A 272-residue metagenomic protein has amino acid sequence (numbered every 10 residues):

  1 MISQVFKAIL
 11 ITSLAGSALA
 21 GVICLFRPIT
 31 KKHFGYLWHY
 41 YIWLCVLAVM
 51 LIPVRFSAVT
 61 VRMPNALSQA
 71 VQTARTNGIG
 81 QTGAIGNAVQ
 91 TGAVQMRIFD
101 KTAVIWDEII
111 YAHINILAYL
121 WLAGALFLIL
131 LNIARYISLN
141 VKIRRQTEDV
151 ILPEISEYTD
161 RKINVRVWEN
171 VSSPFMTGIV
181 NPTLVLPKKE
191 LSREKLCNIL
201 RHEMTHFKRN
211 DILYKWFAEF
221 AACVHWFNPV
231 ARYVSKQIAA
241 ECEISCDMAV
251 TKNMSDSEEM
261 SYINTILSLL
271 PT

Functional and structural regions predicted by a protein language model:
I2-S68, T102-T272: Membrane-embedded and juxtamembrane structural elements of multi-pass membrane proteins
P53, A58, A70-A84: Membrane-embedded alpha-helical bundles of multi-pass integral membrane proteins
R75-E108: Low-complexity, acidic polar-rich segments
